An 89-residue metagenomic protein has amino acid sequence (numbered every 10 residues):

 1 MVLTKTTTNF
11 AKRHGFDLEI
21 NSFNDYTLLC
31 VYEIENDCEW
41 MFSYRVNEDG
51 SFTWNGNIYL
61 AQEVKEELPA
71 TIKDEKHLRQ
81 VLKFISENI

Functional and structural regions predicted by a protein language model:
M1-E35, I58-L68: Negatively charged, low-complexity tracts enriched in Asp/Glu with abundant Ser/Thr
T7, L60-I89: Ampiphathic alpha-helical segments that act as solvent-exposed interaction surfaces
A11, F16-I20, L29-V31, F42-V46 (+2 more regions): Hydrophobic beta-strand residues in large extracellular and virion-surface proteins
D37-T71: Intrinsically disordered, low-complexity regulatory segments enriched in Ser/Thr/Pro and charged residues
